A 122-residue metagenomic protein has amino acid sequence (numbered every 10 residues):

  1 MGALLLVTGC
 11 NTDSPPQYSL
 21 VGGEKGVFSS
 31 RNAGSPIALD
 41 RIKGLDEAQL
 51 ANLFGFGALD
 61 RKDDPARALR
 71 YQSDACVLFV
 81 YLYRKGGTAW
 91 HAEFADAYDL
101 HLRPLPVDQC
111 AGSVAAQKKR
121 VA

Functional and structural regions predicted by a protein language model:
L6-G9: C-terminal motif of bacterial Sec signal peptides marking the signal peptidase cleavage site
N11-A122: Residues within mature, well-folded domains
